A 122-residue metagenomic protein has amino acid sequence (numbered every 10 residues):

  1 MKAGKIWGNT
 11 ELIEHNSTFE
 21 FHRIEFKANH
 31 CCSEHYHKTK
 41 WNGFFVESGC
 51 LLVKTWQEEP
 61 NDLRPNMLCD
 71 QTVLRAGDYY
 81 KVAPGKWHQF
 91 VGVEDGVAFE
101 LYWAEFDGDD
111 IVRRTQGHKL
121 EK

Functional and structural regions predicted by a protein language model:
M1-R23, C31-E34, L68-T72, R114-K122: A short, N-terminal "cap"/entry segment at the start of jelly-roll beta-barrel domains of the cupin/DSBH fold
A3, E59-M67, Q89-K122: Double-stranded beta-helix
I24-F44: Short, well-structured hydrophobic secondary-structure segments
N29, S48, D95: ATP/adenylate-binding site constellation spanning eukaryotic-like Ser/Thr protein kinases, ABC-transporter
S33-H35, F44, V53-K54, Y80-V82 (+2 more regions): Short beta-strand His + acidic residue motifs that chelate non-heme Fe in jelly-roll/DSBH and cupin folds
T39-N61: Glycine- and acidic-residue-biased ligand/ion/polar-headgroup-sensing regions
Q57-W87: Short acidic-glycine-tyrosine-enriched beta hairpin
